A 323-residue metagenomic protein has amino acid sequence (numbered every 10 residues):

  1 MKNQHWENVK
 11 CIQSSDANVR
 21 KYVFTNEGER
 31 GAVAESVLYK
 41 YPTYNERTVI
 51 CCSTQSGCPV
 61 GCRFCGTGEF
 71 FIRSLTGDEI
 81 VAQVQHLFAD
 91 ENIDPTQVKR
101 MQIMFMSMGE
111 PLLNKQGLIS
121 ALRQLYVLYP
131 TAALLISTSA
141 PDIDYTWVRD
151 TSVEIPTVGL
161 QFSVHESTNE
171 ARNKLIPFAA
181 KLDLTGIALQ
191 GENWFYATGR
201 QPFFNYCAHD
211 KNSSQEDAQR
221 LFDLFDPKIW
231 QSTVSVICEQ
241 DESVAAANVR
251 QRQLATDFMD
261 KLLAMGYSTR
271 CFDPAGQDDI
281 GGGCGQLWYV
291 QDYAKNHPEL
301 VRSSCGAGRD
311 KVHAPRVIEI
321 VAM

Functional and structural regions predicted by a protein language model:
M1-R30, E192-Q201, Y206-M323: Auxiliary Fe-S-binding modules of radical SAM enzymes
N3-E7, K21-V23, E46, V60 (+2 more regions): SAM-dependent transferase fold signal centered on methyltransferase-like domains, encompassing both Class I
I12-S15, S53-T54, S137-T138, S163: Short linear Ser/Thr-Pro motifs
N18, E46-T48, K99-Q102: Exposed loop/turn and edge beta-strand positions of beta-sandwich/beta-sheet ligand-binding modules
Y22, S36, T48-C52, L160-F162 (+1 more regions): Short beta-strand motif preference
A32-L38: A short loop-to-beta-strand scaffold at the N-terminal edge of the catalytic core in hydrolase folds
K40-H86: Canonical Radical SAM [4Fe-4S] cluster-binding loop centered on the CxxxCxxC motif and its immediate flanking residues
F88-M265, P274: Conserved AdoMet/S-adenosylmethionine-binding subsite of the radical SAM
